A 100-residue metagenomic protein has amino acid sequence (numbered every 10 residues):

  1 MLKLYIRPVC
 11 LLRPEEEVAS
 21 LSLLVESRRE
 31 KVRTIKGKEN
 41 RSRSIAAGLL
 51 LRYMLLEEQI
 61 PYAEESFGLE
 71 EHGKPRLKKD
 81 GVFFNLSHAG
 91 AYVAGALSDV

Functional and structural regions predicted by a protein language model:
M1-V100: Core catalytic alpha/beta fold that binds nucleotide/phospho-ligands
